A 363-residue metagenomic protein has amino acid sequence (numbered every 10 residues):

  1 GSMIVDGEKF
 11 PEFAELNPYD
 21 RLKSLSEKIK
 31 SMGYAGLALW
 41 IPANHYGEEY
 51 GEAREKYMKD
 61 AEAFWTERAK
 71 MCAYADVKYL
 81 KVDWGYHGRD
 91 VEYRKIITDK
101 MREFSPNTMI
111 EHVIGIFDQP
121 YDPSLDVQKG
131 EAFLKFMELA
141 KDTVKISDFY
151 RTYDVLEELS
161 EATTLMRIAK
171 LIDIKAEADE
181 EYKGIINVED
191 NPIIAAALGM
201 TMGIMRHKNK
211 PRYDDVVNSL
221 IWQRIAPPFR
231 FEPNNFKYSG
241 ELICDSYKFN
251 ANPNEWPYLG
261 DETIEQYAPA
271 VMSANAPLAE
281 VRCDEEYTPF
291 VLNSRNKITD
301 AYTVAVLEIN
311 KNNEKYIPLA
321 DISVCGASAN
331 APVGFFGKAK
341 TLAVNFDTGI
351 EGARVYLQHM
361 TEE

Functional and structural regions predicted by a protein language model:
G1-V91: Aromatic-lined carbohydrate-binding/catalytic grooves of carbohydrate-active enzymes
R89-E362: Active-site-proximal substrate-binding groove within the catalytic cores of carbohydrate-active enzymes
